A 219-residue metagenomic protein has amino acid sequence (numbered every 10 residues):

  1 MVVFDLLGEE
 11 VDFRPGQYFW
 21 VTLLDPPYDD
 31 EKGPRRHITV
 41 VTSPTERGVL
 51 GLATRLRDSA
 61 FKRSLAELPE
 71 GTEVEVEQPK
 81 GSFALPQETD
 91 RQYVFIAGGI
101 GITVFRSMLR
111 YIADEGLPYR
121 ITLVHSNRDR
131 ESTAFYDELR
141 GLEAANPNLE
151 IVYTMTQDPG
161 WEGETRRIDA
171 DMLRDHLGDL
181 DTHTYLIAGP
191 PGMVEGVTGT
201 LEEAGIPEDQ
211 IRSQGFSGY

Functional and structural regions predicted by a protein language model:
M1-T72, N127-D129, T156-Q157: Ferredoxin-reductase
G48, R57-Y219: FNR/FR-type flavoprotein reductase catalytic core
